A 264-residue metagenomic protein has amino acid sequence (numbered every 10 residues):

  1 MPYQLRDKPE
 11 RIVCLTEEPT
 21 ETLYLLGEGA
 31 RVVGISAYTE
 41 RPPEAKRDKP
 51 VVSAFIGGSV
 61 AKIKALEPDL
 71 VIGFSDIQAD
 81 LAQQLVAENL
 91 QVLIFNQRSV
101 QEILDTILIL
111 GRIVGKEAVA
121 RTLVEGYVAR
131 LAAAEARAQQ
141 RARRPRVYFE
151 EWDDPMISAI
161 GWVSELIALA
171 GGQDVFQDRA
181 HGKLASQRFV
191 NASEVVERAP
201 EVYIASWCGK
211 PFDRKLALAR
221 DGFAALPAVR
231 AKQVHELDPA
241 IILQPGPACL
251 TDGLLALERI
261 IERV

Functional and structural regions predicted by a protein language model:
M1-V264: N-terminal ligand-binding lobe of clamshell/alpha-beta domains
